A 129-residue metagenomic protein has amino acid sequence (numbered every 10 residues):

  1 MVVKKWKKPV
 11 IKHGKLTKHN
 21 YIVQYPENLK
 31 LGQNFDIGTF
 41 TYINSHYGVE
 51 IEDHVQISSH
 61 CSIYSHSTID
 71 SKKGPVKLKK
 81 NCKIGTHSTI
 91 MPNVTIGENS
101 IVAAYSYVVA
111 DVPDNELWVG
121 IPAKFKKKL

Functional and structural regions predicted by a protein language model:
M1-S71, P75-I90, E98, D114 (+1 more regions): Domain-scale signature associated with acetyltransferase and cell-envelope carbohydrate enzymes
P92, A104, A110: Conserved coupling/switch loop of ABC ATPases
V94, S106, E116: Short beta-to-alpha loop/turn elements within the nucleotide-binding domains of ABC transporters
A110, K128-L129: Short alpha-helix boundary/capping motifs
